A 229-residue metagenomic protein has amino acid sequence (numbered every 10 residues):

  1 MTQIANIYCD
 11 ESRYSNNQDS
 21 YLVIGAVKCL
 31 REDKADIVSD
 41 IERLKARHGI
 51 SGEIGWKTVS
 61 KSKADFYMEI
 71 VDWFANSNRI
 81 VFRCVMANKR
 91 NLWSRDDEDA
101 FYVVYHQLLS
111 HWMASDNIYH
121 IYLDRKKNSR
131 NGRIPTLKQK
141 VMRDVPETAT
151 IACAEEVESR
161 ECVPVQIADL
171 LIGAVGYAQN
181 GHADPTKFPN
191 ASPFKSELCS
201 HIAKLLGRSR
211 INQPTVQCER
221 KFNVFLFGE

Functional and structural regions predicted by a protein language model:
M1-E229: Phosphate-ester processing/binding pockets and catalytic centers
